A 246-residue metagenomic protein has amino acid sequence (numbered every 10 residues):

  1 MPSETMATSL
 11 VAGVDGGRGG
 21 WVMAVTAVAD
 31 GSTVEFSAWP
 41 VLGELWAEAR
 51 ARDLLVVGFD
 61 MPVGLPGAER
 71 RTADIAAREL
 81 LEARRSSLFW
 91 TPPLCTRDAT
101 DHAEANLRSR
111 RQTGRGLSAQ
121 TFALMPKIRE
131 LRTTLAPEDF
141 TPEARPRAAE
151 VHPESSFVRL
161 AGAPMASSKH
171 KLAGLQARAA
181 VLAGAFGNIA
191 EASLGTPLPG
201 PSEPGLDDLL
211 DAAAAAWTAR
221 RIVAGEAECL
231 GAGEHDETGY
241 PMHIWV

Functional and structural regions predicted by a protein language model:
P2-A12, G16-V246: RNase H-like (RuvC/DEDD) metal-dependent nuclease/polynucleotide-processing core
